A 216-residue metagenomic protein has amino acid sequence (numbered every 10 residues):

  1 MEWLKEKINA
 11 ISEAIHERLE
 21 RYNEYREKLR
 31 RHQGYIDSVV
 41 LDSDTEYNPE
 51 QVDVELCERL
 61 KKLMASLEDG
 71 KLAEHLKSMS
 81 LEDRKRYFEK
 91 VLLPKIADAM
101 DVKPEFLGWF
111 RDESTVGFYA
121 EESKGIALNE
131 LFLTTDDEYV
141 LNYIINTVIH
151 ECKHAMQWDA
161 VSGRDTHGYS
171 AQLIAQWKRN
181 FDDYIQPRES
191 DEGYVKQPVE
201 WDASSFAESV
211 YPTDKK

Functional and structural regions predicted by a protein language model:
M1-H32: Membrane- and interface-active hydrophobic/amphipathic segments that mediate membrane binding, fusion, translocation
Y22-K28, Q33-V40, D44, N48-Q51 (+2 more regions): Auxiliary, metal-adjacent structural segments of Zn-dependent hydrolase domains
L76, T135-I144, G168-Y169: Short, flexible/disordered intra-domain loops and linkers
S80, R84-F88, L141, I145 (+2 more regions): Hydrophobic (often cysteine-bearing) scaffold residues that line and stabilize catalytic clefts of nucleotide/cofactor
W109-N142, W158-D159: Active-site scaffold of zinc-dependent metalloenzymes
V140-M156: Short alpha-helix carrying the canonical HExxH Zn2+-binding catalytic motif
E151-Y169: Catalytic Zn2+-binding segment of zinc metalloproteases
H167-K216: Metalloprotease/metallohydrolase-associated module, dominated by Zn2+-dependent proteases
